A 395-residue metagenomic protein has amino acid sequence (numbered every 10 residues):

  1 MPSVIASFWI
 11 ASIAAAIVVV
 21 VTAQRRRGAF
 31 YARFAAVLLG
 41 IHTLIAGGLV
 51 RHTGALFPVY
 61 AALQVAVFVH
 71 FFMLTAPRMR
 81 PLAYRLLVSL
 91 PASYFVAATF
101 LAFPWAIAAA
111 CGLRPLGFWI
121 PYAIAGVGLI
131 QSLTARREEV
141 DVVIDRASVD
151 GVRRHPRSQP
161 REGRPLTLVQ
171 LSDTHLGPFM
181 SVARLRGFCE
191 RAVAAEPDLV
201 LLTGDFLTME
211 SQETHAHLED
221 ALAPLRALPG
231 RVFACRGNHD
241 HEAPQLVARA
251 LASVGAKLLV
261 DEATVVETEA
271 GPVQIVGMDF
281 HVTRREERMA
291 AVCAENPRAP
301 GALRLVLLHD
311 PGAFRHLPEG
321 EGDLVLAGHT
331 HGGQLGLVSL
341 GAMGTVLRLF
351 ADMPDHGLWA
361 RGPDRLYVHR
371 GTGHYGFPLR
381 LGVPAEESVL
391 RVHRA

Functional and structural regions predicted by a protein language model:
M1-E138: Non-catalytic terminal accessory segments
V143-A395: Soluble catalytic domains of enzymes that build or remodel membrane lipids, polysaccharides, and related
